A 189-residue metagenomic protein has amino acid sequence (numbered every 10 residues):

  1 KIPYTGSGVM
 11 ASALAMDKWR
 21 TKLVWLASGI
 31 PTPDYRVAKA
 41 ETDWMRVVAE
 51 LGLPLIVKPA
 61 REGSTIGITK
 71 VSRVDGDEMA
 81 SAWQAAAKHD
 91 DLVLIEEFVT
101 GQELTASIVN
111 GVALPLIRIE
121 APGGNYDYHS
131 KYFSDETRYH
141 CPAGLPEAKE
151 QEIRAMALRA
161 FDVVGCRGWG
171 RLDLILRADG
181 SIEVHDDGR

Functional and structural regions predicted by a protein language model:
K1-P3, S28: Alpha-helix C-terminal capping segments
P3-G8, P59, D186: Short beta-strands and strand-loop turn motifs
A11-S12, A148: Residue-level marker of alpha-helix boundaries and capping positions
S12-E96, T100-Q102: Active-site nucleotide/adenylate-binding loops and adjacent lid/helix of ATP-dependent enzymes
L26-G29, P146-R189: ATP-dependent carboxylate activation and anion-phosphoryl transfer catalytic cores that bind Mg-ATP to form
S64, P122, G188-R189: Glycine-rich phosphate/pyrophosphate-binding beta-alpha loops
G76-A155, L176-E183: Phosphate-binding site of ATP-dependent enzymes
